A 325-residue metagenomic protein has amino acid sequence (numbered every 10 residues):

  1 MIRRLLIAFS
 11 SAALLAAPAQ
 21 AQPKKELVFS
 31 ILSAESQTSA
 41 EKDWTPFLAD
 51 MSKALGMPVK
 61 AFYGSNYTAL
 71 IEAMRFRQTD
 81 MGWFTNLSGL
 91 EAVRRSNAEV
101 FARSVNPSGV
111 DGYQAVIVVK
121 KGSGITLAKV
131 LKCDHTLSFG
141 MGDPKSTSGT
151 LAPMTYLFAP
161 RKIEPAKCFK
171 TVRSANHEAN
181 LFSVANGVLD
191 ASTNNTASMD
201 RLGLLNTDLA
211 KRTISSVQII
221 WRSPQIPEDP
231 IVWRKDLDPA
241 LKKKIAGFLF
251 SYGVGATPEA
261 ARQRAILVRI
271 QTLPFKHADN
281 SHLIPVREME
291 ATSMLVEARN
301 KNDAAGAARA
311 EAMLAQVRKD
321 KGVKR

Functional and structural regions predicted by a protein language model:
R3-I7: N-terminal export leaders
Q22-L90: Extracytoplasmic small-molecule ligand-binding "clamshell" domains of the periplasmic binding protein/Venus flytrap
K24, E35-P46, L241-R325: An extracytoplasmic/periplasmic, membrane-proximal ligand-sensing/linker region
K25-E35, A40, V130-G149: Short loop->beta-strand "edge-of-pocket" segments that line small-molecule binding or catalytic clefts across diverse
V28-S33, A40, N106-V116, L209-A246 (+1 more regions): Periplasmic-binding protein-like
T68-G82, R95, Y113, H177-T193 (+1 more regions): Short helices/loops that flank or line small-molecule/ion binding pockets
E72-C133, P144-K145, M154: Acidic, polar ligand-binding/catalytic clefts
C133-K244: Pocket-lining segment of extracytoplasmic ligand-binding domains
